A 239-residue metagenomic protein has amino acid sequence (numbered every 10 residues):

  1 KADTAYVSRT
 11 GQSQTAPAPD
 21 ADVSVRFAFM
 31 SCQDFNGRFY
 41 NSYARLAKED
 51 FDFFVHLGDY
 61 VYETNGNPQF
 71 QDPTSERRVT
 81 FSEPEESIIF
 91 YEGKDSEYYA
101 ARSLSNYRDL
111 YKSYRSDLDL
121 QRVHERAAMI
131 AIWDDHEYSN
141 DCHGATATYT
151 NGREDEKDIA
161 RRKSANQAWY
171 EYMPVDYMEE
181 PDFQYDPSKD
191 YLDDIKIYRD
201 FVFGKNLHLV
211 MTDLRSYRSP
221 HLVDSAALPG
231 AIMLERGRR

Functional and structural regions predicted by a protein language model:
K1-R239: Metal-dependent phosphoester/phosphodiester hydrolase catalytic core
